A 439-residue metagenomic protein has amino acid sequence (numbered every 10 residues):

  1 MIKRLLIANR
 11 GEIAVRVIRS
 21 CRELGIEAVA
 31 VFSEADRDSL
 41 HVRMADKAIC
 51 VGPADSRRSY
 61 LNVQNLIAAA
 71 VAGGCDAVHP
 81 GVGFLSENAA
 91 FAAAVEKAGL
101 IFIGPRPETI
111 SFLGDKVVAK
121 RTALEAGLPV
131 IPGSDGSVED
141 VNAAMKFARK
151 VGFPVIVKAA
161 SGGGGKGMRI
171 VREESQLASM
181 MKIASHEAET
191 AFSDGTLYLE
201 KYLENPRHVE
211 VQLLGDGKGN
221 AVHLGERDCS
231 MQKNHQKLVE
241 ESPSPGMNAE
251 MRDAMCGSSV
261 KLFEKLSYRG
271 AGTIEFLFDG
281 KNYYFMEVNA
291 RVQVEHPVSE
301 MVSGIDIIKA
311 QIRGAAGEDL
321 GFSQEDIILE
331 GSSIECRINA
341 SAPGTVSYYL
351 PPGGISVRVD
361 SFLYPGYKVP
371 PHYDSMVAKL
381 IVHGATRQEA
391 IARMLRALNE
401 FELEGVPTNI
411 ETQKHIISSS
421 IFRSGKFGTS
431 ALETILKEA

Functional and structural regions predicted by a protein language model:
M1-A126, V138-K146, E389: ATP-binding N-terminal substructure of ATP-dependent carboxylate-amine bond-forming enzymes
I7-I26, A48-C50, V71-G73, E96 (+3 more regions): ATP-dependent carboxylate activation and anion-phosphoryl transfer catalytic cores that bind Mg-ATP to form
V29, H79, I101-I103, I131 (+3 more regions): Structural detector of well-ordered beta-strand residues that form the stable sheet scaffold of enzyme domains
T122-I131, F153-P154: A polyampholytic, Gly/Pro-enriched intrinsically disordered region
F147-I156: Acidic/histidine-enriched active-site and ligand-binding environments that engage anionic O-linkages
A159: N-terminal nucleotide-binding beta1-loop-alpha1 segment
